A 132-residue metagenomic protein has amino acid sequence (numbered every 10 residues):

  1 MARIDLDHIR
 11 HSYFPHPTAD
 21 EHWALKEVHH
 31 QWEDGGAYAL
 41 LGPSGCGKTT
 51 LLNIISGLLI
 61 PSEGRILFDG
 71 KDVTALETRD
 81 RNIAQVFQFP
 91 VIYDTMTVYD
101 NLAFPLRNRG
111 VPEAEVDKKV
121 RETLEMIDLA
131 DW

Functional and structural regions predicted by a protein language model:
Y38-A39, Q85: Short beta-strand immediately N-terminal to the Walker A/P-loop
L41-P43: The feature captures the beta-strand-to-loop junction immediately N-terminal to the Walker
S56: Helix-to-loop junction immediately C-terminal to a conserved catalytic motif
G64-K71: Conserved ABC transporter NBD signature motif
D72, R107, A114-W132: Conserved ABC ATPase "signature" region
M96-F104: Short coil-to-helix segment of the ABC ATPase nucleotide-binding domain corresponding to the Q-loop/switch region
